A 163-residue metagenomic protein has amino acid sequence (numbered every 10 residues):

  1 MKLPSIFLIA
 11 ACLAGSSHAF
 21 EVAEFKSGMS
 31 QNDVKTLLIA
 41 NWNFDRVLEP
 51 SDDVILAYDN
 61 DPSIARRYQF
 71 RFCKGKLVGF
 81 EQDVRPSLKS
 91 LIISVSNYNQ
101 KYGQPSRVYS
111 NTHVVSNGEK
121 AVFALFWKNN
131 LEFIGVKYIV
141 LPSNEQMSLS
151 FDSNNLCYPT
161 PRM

Functional and structural regions predicted by a protein language model:
M1-I9: Sec-dependent signal peptide recognition, specifically the positively charged N-region followed immediately by
A14-S16: N-terminal signal peptide c-region/cleavage motif recognized by signal peptidases
A19, C73-Q82: Acidic/histidine-rich, surface-exposed loop or edge segments in extracytoplasmic proteins
A19-S51, I55-L56, D83-M163: Non-cytosolic coordination micro-motifs
P50-C73: Compositionally biased P/S/T/G-rich terminal and signal peptide-adjacent segments that lie outside catalytic cores
I64, K76, N130-F133: Short acidic/polar mixed-charge low-complexity motifs
R66-Y68, F80-R85: Short secondary-structure capping micro-motifs at structural edges
